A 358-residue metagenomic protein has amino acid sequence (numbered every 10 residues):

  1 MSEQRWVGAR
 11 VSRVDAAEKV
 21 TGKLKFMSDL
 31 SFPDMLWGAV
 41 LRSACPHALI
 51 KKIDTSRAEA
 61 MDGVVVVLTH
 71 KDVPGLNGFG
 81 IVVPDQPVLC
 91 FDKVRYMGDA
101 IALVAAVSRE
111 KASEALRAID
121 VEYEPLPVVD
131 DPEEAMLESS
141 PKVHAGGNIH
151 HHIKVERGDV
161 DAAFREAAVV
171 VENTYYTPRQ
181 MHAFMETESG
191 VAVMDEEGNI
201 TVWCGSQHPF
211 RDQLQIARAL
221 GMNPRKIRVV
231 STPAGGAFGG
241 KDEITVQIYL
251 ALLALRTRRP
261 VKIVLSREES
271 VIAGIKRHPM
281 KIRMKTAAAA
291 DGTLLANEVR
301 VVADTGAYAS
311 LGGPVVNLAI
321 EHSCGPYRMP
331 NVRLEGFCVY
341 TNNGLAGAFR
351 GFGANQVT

Functional and structural regions predicted by a protein language model:
M1-V155, V170-N173, R256: Flexible, low-hydrophobicity surface segments
S2, D34-W37, M61-V65, F91 (+10 more regions): Short coil/turn connectors at secondary-structure junctions
A9, D15-T21, H150-G190, K281-T358: Glycine-rich loop/linker segments at domain edges
K25, C45-H47, D72-P74, I101 (+10 more regions): Short, glycine-/Ser/Thr-/acidic-enriched flexible segments
V40-L68, L103-E122, S189-K226, V230-T257 (+2 more regions): Alpha-helical support elements that line or immediately flank enzyme active sites and cofactor-binding pockets
L68-D99, E134-V143, R211, V229-Y249 (+3 more regions): Short, surface-exposed loop/turn segments at secondary-structure boundaries that line and modulate
H70, R225-T232, R258-E268, L295-R300 (+1 more regions): Beta-strand segments within the central parallel beta-sheet cores of soluble alpha/beta enzyme folds
P74, E138-L220: Helix-loop-helix junctions that connect adjacent transmembrane helices in secondary transporters/permeases, recognized
